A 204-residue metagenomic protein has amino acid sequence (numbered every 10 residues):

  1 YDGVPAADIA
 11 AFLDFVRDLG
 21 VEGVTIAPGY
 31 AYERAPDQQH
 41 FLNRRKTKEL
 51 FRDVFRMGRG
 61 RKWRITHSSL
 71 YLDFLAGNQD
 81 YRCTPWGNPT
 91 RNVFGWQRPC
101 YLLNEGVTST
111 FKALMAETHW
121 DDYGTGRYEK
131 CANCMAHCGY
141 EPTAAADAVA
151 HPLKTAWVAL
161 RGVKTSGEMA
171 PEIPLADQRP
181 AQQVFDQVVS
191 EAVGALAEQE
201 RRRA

Functional and structural regions predicted by a protein language model:
Y1-P85, V93, R98, L102 (+3 more regions): Radical SAM enzyme [4Fe-4S]-AdoMet core and its adjacent flexible, acidic and glycine-rich loops/tails across
Q97-A204: Flexible mid-to-C-terminal extensions adjoining Fe-S/redox cofactors in radical SAM and related proteins
